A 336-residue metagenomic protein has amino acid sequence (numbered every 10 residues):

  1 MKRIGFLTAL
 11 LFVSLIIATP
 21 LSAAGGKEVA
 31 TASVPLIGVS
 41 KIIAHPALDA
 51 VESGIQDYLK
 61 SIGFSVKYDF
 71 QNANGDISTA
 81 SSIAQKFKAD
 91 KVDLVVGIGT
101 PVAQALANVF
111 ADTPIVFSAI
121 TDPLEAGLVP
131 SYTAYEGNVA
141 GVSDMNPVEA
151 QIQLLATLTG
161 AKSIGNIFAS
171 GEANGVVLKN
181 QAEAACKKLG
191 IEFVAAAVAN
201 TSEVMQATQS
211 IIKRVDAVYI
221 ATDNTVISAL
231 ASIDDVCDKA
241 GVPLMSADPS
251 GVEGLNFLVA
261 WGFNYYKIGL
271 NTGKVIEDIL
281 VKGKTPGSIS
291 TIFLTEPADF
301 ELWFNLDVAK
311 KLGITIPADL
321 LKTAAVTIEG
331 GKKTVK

Functional and structural regions predicted by a protein language model:
M1, T19-S22: Classical N-terminal targeting signals for secretion and organelle import
M1-A9: Bacterial N-terminal signal peptides that target proteins for export
T8-T19: Bacterial N-terminal signal peptides
A23-K336: Short hydrophobic alpha-helices and adjacent helix-cap/hinge residues
